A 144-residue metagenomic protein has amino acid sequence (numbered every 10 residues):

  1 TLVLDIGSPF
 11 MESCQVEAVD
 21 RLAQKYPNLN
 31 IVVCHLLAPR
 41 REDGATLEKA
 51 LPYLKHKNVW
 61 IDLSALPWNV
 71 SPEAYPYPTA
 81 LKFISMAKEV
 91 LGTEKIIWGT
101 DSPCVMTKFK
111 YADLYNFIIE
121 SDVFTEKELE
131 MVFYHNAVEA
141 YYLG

Functional and structural regions predicted by a protein language model:
T1-I97: Catalytic pocket-lining loop regions of alpha/beta-barrel enzymes, especially the amidohydrolase/enolase/GH5 lineages
H35, I61, D101, L129 (+1 more regions): Divalent metal-coordination and catalytic microenvironments
N58-W60, S102, L114: Bulky hydrophobic/aromatic packing residues
L66-W68, S102-V105: Short Gly/Pro-enriched loop/turn and capping motifs at secondary-structure junctions
S85-M86, V90-I97, M106-G144: Mid-to-C-terminal alpha-helical segments outside catalytic/metal-binding sites
